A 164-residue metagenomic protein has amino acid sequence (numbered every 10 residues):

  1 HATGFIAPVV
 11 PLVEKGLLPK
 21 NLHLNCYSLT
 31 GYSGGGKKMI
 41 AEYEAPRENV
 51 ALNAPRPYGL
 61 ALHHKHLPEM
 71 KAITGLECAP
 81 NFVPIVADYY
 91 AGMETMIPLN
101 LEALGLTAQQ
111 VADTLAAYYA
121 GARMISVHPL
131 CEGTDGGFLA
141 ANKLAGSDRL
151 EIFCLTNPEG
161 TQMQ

Functional and structural regions predicted by a protein language model:
H1-L17: Alpha-helical support elements that line or immediately flank enzyme active sites and cofactor-binding pockets
K20-H23, Y27-M163: C-terminal substrate-binding/catalytic lobe of Rossmann-fold NAD(P)-dependent oxidoreductases
